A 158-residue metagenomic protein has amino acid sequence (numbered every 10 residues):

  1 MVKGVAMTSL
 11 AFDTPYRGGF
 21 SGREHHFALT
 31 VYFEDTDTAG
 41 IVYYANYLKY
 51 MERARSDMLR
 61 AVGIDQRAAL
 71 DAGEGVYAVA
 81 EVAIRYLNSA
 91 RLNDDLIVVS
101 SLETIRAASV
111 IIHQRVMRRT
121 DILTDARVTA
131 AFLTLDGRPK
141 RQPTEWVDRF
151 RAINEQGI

Functional and structural regions predicted by a protein language model:
K3-G19, R23-F27, Y86, R91-N93 (+1 more regions): HotDog/MaoC-like acyl-thioester-processing domains
G4-I64: Catalytic strand-loop segment that frames the active site of acyl-thioester-processing enzymes
T36, G40, G75, P139-P143: Alpha-helix initiation/capping motif
V42, Y77-V79, L123: A broad, structural micro-motif
G63, A68-G73: Short beta-edge strand/loop motif at the mouth of beta-sheet-based domains
D71-S101: Helix-adjacent hinge/juxtasegments
